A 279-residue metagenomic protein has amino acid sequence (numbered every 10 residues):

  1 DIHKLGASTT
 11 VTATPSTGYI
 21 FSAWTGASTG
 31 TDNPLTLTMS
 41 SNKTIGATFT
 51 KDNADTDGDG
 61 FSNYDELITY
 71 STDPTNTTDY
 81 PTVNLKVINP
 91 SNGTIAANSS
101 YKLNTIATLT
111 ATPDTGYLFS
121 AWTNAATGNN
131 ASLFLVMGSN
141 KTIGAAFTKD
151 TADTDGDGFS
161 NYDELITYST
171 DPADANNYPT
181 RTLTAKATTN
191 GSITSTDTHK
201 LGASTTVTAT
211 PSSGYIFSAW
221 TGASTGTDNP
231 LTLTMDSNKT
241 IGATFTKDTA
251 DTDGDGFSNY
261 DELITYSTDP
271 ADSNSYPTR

Functional and structural regions predicted by a protein language model:
D1-A47, D236, D255-N259, L263-R279: Low-complexity/repetitive intrinsically disordered segments
D1-G18, M39-S41, N92-L118, V136-S139 (+2 more regions): Extracellular modular ligand-binding repeats in secreted and cell-surface proteins
H3, L35-N53, T78-L85, S132-A152 (+2 more regions): Conserved "repeat-terminator" motif of extracellular CCP/Sushi domains
A7-D32, F61, I106-A131, F159 (+2 more regions): Surface-exposed interfaces of beta-sheet-rich extracellular modules
V11, W24, A47, E66 (+11 more regions): Extracellular/surface recognition and adhesion modules
S28-G30, N84-Y101, G128, T184-H199 (+1 more regions): Short, solvent-exposed loop/edge segments of extracellular or virion-exposed proteins
T50-A54, Y64-T82, K149-T151, Y162-T180 (+2 more regions): Proline-centered structural pivot motif
D57-D59, N63, D155-D157, N161 (+2 more regions): Acidic carboxylate motifs that coordinate Ca2+ or other divalent cations, activating on Asp/Glu
